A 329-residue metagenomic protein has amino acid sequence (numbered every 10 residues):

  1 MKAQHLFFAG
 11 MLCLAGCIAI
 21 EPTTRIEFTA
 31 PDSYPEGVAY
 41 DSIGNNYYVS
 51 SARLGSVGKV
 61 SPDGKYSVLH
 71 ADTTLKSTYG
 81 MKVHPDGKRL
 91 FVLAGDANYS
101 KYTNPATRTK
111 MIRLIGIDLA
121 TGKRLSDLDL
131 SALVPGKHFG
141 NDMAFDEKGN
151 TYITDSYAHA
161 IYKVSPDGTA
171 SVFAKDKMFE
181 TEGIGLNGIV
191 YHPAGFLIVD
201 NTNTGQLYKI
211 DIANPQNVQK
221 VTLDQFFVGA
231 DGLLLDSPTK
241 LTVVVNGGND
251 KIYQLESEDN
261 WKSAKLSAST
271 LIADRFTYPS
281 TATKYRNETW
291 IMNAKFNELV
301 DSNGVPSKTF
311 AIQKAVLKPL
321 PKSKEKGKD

Functional and structural regions predicted by a protein language model:
P22-T29, K65-A71, K123-L133, S171-T181 (+2 more regions): A short beta-strand motif characteristic of beta-propeller blades
A30-G44, A52, T74-N98, S131-T151 (+3 more regions): Beta-rich, blade/repeat-based domains predominating in secreted/periplasmic proteins but also intracellular
A52, G95-A97, S156-A158, T202 (+3 more regions): Short loop/turn segments immediately following the C-termini of beta-strands
G55-G58, Y99-S100, L114, H159-Y162 (+3 more regions): Structural signal for beta-propeller blades
V60-K65, D118-K123, V164-T169, D211-Q216 (+2 more regions): Short loop/turn segments that connect beta-strands within beta-propeller blades
L93-T109, A294-T309: Short, conserved, GDST-rich strand-edge loop motifs in beta-rich repeat architectures
P105-K148: Asp-box/WD-like beta-propeller blade repeats and closely related beta-sheet repeat scaffolds
R108-A120, L255-E258, P306-P321: Beta-propeller blade signature
